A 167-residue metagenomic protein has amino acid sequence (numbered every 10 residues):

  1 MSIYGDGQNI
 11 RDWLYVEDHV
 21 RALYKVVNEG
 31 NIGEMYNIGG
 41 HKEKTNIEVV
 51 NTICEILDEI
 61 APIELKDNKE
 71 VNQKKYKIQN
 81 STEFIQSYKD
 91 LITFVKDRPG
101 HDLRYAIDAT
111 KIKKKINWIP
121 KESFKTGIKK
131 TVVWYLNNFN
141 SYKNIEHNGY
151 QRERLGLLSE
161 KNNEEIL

Functional and structural regions predicted by a protein language model:
M1-L167: C-terminal substrate-binding subdomain of Rossmann-fold SDR/epimerase-dehydratase oxidoreductases
